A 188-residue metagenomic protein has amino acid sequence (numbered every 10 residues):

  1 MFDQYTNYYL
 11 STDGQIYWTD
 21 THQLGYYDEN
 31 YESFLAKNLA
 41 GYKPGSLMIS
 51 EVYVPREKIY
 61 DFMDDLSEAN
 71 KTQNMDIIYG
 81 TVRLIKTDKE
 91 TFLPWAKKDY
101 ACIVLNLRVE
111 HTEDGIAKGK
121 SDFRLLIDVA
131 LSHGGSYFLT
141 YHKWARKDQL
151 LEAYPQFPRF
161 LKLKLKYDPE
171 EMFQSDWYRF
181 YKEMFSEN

Functional and structural regions predicted by a protein language model:
M1-N188: Noncatalytic alpha-helical scaffold of FAD-dependent oxidoreductases
